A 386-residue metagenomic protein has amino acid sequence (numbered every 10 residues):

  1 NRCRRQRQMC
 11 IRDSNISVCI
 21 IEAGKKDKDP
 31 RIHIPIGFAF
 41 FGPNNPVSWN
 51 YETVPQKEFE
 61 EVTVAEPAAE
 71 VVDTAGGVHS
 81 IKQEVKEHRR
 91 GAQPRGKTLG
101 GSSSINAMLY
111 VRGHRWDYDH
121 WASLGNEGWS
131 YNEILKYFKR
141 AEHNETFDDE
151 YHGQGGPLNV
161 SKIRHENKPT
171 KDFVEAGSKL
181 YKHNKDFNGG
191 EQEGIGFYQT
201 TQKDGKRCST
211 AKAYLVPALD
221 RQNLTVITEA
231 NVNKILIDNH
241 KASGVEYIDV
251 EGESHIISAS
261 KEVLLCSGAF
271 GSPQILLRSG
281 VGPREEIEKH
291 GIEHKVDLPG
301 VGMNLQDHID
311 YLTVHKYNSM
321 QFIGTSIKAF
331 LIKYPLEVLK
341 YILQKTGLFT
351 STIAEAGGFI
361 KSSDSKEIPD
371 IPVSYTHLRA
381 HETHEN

Functional and structural regions predicted by a protein language model:
N1-R7, I11, H377-A380, H384-N386: Single conserved hydrophobic/aromatic residue that forms the stacking wall/gate of nucleotide- or nucleobase-binding
R5-Q8, R12-K139, D297-L298, H308-Y317: N-terminal glycine-rich phosphate/pyrophosphate-binding loop and immediately adjacent elements
N15-C19, G24-D29, I235, E246-L336: Glycine-rich loop(s) and the adjacent beta-strand/alpha-helix scaffold that form part
A65-A68, D73-G77, K82, E127 (+1 more regions): FAD cofactor-binding and catalytic pocket of flavoenzymes
E87-R90, E253-I256, E367-D370: Short, mixed charged/polar active-site loops that provide acid/base catalysis or chelate metal/phosphate cofactors
P94-R95, G205, I227, T346-T350: Short Gly/Pro-enriched turn/cap motifs at secondary-structure boundaries
T98-S104, D117-A122, Q154-N159, G268-A269 (+1 more regions): Flexible glycine/proline-enriched surface loops and loop-helix/loop-strand junctions
S123-A242, I248, L312-P335: Conserved redox-cofactor binding core of oxidoreductases
